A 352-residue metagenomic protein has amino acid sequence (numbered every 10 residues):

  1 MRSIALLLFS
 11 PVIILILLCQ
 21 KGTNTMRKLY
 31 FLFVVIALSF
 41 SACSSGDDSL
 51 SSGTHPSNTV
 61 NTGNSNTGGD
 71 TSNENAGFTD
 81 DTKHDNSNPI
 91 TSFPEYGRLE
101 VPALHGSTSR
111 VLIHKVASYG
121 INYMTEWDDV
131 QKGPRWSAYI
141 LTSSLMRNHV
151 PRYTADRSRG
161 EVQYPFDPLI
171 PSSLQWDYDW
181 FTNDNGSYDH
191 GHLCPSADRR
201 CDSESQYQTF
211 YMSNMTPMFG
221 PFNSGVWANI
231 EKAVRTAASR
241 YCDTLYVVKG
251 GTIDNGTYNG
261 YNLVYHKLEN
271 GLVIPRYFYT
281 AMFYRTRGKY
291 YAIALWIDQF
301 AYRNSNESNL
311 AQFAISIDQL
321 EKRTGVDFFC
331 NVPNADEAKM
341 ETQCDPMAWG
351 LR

Functional and structural regions predicted by a protein language model:
R2-S3, M26-L29: Positively charged n-region of N-terminal signal peptides that target proteins for export
I4, P11, F33-V34, T59: Detector for intrinsically disordered, low-structure N-terminal pre-sequences
L6-T25: Short, Lys/Arg-enriched N-terminal segments with co-localized hydrophobic residues within the first ~10-30 amino acids
K21-G22, L29, N75: Intrinsic disorder/low-complexity segments enriched in polar/small residues
Y30-L38: Sec-dependent N-terminal signal peptides
F40-A42: C-terminal motif of bacterial Sec signal peptides marking the signal peptidase cleavage site
S44-R352: Domain-level detector for secreted/extracellular nuclease and nuclease-toxin modules, and for the ENPP-like C-terminal
